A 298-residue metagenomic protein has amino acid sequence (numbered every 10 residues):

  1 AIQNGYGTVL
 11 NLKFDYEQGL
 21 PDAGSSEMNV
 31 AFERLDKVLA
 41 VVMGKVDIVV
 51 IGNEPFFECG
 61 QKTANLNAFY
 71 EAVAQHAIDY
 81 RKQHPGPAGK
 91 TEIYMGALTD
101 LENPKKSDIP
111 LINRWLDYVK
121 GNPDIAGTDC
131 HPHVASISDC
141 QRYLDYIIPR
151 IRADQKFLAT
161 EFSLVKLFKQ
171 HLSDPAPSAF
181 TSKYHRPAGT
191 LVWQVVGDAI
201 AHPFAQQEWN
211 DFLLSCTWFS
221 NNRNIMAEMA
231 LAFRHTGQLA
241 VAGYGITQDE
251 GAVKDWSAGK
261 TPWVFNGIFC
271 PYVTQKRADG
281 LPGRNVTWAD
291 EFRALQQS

Functional and structural regions predicted by a protein language model:
A1-V9: N-terminal carbohydrate-binding/catalytic regions of secreted carbohydrate-active enzymes
I2, A40-M43, R234: Residue-level signal for alpha-helix termini/capping positions
T8-L12, D47-I51, T91-G96, A126-C130 (+2 more regions): Hydrophobic faces of well-ordered beta-strands that scaffold small-molecule active sites in alpha/beta enzyme cores
L10-N11, E17-L20, F57-G60, L167-H171: Short acidic/His/Gly/Ser-rich catalytic and metal-binding motifs that mark active-site loops of diverse hydrolases
Q18-A126, P132-Y146, R150-R152, V253-A258: Active-site cleft segment of glycoside hydrolase catalytic domains centered on the general acid/base Glu
R34-K37, Q75-H76, A153-Q155, S182-R186 (+1 more regions): Glycine-rich loops and low-complexity Gly/Arg-rich segments that provide flexible linkers or classic glycine-based
V46, F162-F168, S173-S298: Substrate-binding cleft of secreted/luminal carbohydrate-active enzymes
L111-D117, P123-W193, S215-F219: Substrate-binding surface in catalytic domains of secreted glycosidases
